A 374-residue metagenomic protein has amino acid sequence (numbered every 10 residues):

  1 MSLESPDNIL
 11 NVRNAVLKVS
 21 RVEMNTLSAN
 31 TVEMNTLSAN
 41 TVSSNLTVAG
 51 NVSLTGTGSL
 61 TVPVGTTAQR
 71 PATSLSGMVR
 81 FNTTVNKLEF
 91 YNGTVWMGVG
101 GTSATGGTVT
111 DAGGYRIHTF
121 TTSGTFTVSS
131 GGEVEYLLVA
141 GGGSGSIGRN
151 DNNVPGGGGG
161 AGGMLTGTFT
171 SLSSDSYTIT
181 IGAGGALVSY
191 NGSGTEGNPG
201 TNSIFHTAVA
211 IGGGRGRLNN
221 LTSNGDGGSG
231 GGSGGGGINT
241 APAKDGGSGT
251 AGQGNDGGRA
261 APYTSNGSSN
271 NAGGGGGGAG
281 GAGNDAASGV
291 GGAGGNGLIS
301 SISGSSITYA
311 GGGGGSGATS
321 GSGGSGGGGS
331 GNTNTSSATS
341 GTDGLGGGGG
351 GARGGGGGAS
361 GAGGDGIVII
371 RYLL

Functional and structural regions predicted by a protein language model:
M1-G58, G93, A112-G124: Register-specific beta-strand positions within repetitive beta-rich fiber domains
D7-N8, A15-V16, L88, G194-E196 (+1 more regions): Acidic pyrophosphate-coordinating catalytic loop
N14, V19-V22, R70-P71, F81 (+3 more regions): Positively charged, low-complexity intrinsically disordered regions
N25, N35, G56, F81-T83 (+3 more regions): Glycine- and acidic residue-enriched flexible segments with recurrent GG/GxG motifs
N51-T83: Extracellular/surface-exposed low-complexity repeats and stalk/linker segments enriched in Gly/Pro and small polar
N51-V52, M78-G100, F126-V128, G317-G321: Short, surface-exposed terminal/edge motifs of secreted or surface/virion proteins that either
S74-M78, V85-N86, S305-I307, G364-G366: Short, surface-exposed beta-edge/turn micro-motifs
G98-G113, I117-L374: Low-complexity, glycine/proline-biased repetitive segments and flexible coils/loops
